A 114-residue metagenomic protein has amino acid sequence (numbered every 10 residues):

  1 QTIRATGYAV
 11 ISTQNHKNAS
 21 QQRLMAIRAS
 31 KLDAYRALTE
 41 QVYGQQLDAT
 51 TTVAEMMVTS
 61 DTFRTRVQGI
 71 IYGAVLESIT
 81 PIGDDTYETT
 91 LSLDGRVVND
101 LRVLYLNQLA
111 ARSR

Functional and structural regions predicted by a protein language model:
Q1-R114: Domain-level marker for long, solvent-exposed, non-transmembrane regions
